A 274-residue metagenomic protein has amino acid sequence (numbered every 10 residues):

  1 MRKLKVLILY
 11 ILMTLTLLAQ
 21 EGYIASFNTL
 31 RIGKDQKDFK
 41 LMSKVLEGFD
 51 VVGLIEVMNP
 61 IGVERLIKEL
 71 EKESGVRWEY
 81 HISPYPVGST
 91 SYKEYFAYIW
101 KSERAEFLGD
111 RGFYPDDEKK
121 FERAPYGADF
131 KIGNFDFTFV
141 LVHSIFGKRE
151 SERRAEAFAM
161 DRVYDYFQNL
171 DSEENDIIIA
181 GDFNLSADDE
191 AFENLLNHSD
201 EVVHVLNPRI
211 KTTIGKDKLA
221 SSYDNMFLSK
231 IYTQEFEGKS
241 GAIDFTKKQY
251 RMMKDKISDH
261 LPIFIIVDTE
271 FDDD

Functional and structural regions predicted by a protein language model:
L4-L15: Sec-dependent N-terminal signal peptides
Q20-Y23, E47-V51, S74-E79, R104-E106 (+3 more regions): Loop/turn elements at helix/coil->beta-strand transitions in domains of secreted/extracellular proteins
E21-R31, G109-R111, D136-F146: Active-site-proximal beta-strand elements of phosphoester/diester hydrolases
G22-T29, M42-K68, I99, F139 (+4 more regions): Active-site beta-strand/loop signature of hydrolases that rely on acidic residues for catalysis
S26-K37, D117, I145-E152: Acidic/histidine-rich helix-loop elements that form or flank divalent-metal/phosphate-binding sites at the catalytic
M58-N59, V63-F135: Structured beta-strand-rich core segments of catalytic domains in phosphoester-bond hydrolases
P60, Y166-N175, L185-D274: Metal-dependent phosphoester-hydrolase catalytic domains
Y126, F130-P208: Extracytoplasmic, non-cytosolic globular domains
